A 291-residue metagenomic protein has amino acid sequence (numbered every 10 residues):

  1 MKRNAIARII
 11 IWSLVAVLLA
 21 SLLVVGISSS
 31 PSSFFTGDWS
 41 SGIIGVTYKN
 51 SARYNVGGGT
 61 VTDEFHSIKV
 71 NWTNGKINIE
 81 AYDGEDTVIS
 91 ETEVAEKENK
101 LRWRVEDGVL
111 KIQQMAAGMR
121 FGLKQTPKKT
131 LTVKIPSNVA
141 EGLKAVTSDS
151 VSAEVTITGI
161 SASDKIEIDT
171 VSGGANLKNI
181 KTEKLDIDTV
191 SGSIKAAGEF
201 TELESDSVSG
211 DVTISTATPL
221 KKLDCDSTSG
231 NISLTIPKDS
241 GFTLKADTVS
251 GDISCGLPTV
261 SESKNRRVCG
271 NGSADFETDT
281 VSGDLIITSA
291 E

Functional and structural regions predicted by a protein language model:
K2-K97, A117-A140, V155-I157, L257-S273: Short acidic/polar N-terminal linker immediately downstream of export determinants
V56-T60, K76-A81, N99-R102, L131-V139 (+7 more regions): Short, T/G/N/S-enriched strand-turn elements that build extracellular solenoid repeat scaffolds
H66-T73, I89-T92, V109-Q113, E141-V151 (+6 more regions): Well-ordered beta-strand segments characteristic of repetitive beta-sheet solenoids
I77, T87, G108-K111, I253 (+1 more regions): Hydrophobic residues embedded in beta-strands of well-ordered beta-sheets
D83, R102-K111, G270: Short, ordered beta-strand-loop transition motifs
D107, Q114, P127: Acidic/His-rich segments in extracytoplasmic proteins that coordinate ligands and/or metal ions
G122-K124, S148-D149, I287-T288: Beta-strand-rich solenoid/repeat architectures in extracellular/passenger domains of polysaccharide-targeting enzymes
L177-D186, I194-E291: Short, surface-exposed interaction patches in beta-rich subdomains that mediate adhesion/assembly near membranes
